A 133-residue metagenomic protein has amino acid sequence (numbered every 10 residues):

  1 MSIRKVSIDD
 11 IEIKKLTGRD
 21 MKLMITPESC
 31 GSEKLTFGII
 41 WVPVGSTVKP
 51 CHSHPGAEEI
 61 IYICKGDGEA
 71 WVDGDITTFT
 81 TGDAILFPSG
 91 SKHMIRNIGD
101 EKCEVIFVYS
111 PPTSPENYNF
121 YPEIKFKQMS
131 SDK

Functional and structural regions predicted by a protein language model:
M1-L35, F120-K133: A short, N-terminal "cap"/entry segment at the start of jelly-roll beta-barrel domains of the cupin/DSBH fold
L23-T26, G38-H54: Conserved short histidine dyad/triad with adjacent acidic residue
C30-E33, V42-V48, D67, P111-P115: Short, charged/polar surface micro-motifs in flexible loops or helix N-caps
F37-I40, L86, E101-E116: A short hydrophobic beta-strand segment most commonly corresponding to one strand of the jelly-roll/cupin
P50, A70-W71, F87, H93-D100: Short beta-strand His + acidic residue motifs that chelate non-heme Fe in jelly-roll/DSBH and cupin folds
G56, D75, S91-K92, E101: A generic "binding-loop/recognition-motif" signal
G56-E58, Y62-G68: Glycine- and acidic-residue-biased ligand/ion/polar-headgroup-sensing regions
G74-S89: Short acidic-glycine-tyrosine-enriched beta hairpin
